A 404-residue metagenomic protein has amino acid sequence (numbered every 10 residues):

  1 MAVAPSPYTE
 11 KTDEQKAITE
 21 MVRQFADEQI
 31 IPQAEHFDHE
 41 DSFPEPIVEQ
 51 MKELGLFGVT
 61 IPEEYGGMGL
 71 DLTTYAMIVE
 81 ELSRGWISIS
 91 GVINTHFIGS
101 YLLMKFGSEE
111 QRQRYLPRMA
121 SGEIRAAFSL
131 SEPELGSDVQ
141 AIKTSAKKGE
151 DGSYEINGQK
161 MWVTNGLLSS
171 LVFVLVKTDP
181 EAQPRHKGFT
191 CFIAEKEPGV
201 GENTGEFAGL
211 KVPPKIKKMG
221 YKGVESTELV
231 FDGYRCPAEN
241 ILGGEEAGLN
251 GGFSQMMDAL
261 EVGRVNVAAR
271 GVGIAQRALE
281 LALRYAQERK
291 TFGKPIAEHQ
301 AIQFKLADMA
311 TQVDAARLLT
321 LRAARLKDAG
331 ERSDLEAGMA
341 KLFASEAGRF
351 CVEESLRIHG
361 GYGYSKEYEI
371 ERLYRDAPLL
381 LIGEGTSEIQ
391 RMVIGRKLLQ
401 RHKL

Functional and structural regions predicted by a protein language model:
M1-S90, N94, F106-Q111, R118-E123 (+5 more regions): Alpha-helical interface subdomain recognition
E64-G66, S131-L135, D151, Q159-W162 (+2 more regions): Short beta-turn/strand-loop junction motif enriched in small, turn-promoting residues
V92, M119, E134-S137, W162-N165 (+2 more regions): Short Gly/Pro-enriched turn/cap motifs at secondary-structure boundaries
T95-S100: Short, conserved phosphate-binding/catalytic loop or strand-edge motifs used in phosphoryl-/nucleotidyl-transfer
G122-L130, L175: A short, Trp-centered hydrophobic/proline-enriched beta-strand micro-motif
S153, N157-K211: A short core secondary-structure module
V200-G233: Flexible, small-/acidic-enriched active-site or ligand-binding loops
D232-S254: Long, acidic (Asp/Glu-rich), low-complexity accessory segments flanking structured domains
